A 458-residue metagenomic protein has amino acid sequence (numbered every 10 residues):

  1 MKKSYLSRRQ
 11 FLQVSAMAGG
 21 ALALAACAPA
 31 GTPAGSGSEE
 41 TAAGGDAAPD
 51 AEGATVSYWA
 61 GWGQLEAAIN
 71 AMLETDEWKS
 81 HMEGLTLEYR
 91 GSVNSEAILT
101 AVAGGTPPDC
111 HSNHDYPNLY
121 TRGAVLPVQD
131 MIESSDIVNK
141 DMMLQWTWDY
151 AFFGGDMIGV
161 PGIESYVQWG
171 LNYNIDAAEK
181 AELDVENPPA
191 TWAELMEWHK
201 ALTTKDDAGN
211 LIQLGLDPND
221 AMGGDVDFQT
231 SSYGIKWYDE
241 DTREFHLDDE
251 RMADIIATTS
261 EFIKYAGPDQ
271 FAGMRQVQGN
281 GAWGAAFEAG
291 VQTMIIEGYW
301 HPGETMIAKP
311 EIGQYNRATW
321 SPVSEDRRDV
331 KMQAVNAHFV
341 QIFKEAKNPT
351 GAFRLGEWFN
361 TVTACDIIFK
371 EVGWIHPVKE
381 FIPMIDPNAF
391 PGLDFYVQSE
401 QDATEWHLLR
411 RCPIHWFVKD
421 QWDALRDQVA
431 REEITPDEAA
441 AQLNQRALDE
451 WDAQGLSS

Functional and structural regions predicted by a protein language model:
M1-Q10, S15-A26: N-terminal secretory signal peptides
A30, F153-E164, A193-F245, W283 (+1 more regions): Extracytoplasmic/periplasmic solute-binding protein
A43-D50, H114-G170, T230, R317-T319 (+2 more regions): Hinge/lid segment of periplasmic solute-binding proteins
E52-Q64, L85-R90, C110, I158: Short, well-ordered beta-strand elements
A54, S80-T86, I263-G267, I307-W374 (+2 more regions): Extracytoplasmic/periplasmic substrate-recognition and gating elements
T100-A101, P108-D109, I137-A177, R328-Q333 (+1 more regions): A structural signal for short loop-to-beta-strand junctions that line the ligand-binding cleft of periplasmic/secreted
M143, T319-W320, K370-D420, Q428 (+1 more regions): Long, aromatic- and glycine/proline-rich binding clefts that accommodate carbohydrate-like moieties
M196-K200, T242-Q276, S321: Glycine-centered hinge/linker elements that transmit conformational signals in sensory and ligand-binding systems
